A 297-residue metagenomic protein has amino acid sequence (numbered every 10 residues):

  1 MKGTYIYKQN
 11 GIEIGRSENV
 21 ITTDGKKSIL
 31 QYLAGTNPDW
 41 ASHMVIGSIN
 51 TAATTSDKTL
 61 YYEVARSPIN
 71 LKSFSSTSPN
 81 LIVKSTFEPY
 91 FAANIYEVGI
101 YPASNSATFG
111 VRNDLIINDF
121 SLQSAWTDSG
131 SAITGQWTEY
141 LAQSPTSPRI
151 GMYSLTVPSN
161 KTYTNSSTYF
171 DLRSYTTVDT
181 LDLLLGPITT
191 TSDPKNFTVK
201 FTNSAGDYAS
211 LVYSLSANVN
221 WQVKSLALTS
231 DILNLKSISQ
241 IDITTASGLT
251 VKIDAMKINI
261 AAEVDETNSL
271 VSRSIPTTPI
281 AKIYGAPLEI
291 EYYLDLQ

Functional and structural regions predicted by a protein language model:
M1-Y96, Y101-N118, G130-A132, Q143-Y153 (+2 more regions): Small cysteine-rich, disulfide-bonded extracellular modules of the LU/uPAR three-finger superfamily and closely related
V111-E263: Beta-rich carbohydrate-recognition modules and glycan-binding surfaces
